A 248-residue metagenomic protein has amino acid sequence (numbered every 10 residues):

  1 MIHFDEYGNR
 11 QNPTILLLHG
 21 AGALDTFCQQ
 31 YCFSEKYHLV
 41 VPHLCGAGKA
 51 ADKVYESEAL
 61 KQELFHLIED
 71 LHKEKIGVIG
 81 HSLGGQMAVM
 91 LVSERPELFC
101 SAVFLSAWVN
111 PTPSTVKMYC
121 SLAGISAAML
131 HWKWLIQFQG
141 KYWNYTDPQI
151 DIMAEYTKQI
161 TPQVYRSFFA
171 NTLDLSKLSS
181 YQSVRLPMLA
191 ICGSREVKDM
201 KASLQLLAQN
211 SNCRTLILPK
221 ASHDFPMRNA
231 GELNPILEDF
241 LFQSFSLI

Functional and structural regions predicted by a protein language model:
I2-K49: Conserved HGGG/HGGXW glycine-rich cap/lid loop of the alpha/beta-hydrolase fold
Y31-F33, M188-A221, M227: Conserved loop-alpha-helix segment in the C-terminal half of the alpha/beta-hydrolase fold that carries the catalytic
V40-G77: Active-site loop/oxyanion-hole signature of alpha/beta-hydrolase fold enzymes
V78-G80, L105: Short beta-strand immediately N-terminal to the catalytic nucleophile in serine-hydrolase-like folds
G80-G84, A88: Gly/Ala-rich beta-loop-alpha elbow adjacent to hydrolase catalytic centers
S93-E94, F99-M129: Flexible "cap/lid" loop of the alpha/beta hydrolase fold
P113-T115, M129-Q182: Conserved alpha/beta-hydrolase catalytic His-Asp/Glu region
C213-I248: Catalytic active-site module of serine/aspartate enzymes centered on a nucleophile-bearing elbow/loop
